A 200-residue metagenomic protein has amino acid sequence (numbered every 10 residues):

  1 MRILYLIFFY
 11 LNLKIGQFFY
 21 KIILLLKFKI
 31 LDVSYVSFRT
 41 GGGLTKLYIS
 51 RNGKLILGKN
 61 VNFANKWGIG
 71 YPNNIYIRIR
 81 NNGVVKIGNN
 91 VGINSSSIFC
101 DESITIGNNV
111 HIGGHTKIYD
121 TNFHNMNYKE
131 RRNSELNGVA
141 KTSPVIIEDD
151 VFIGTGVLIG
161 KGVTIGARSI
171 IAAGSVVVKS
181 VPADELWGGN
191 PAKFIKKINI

Functional and structural regions predicted by a protein language model:
M1-F123, K141, E148-D150, V157-I159 (+3 more regions): Domain-scale signature associated with acetyltransferase and cell-envelope carbohydrate enzymes
G114-K117, L136, G174: Short amphipathic alpha-helical patches
T121-L136: Acceptor-binding helix/loop patch of EC 2.4 sugar-transfer enzymes, predominantly nucleotide-sugar-dependent
N133-V145: A short acidic, glycine-rich active-site loop that binds or catalyzes chemistry on phosphate/adenosine moieties
F152, I170, L186-G188: Short-chain dehydrogenase/reductase
G154, G160, A172, V177-V178: Short hydrophobic beta-strand segments in globular cytosolic domains
V163: Extracellular carbohydrate recognition
V176-V178, L186, F194: Conserved hydrophobic/aromatic beta-strand scaffold that supports enzyme active sites
